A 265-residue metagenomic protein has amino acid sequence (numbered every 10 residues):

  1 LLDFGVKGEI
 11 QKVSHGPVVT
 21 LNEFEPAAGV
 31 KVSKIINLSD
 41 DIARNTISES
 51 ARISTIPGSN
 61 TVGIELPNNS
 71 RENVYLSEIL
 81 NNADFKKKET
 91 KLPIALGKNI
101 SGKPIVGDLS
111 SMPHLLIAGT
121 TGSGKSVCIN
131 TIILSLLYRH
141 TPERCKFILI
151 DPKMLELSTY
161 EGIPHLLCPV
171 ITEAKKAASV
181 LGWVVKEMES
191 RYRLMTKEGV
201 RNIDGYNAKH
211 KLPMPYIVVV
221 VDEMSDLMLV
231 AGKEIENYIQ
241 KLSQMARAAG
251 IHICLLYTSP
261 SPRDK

Functional and structural regions predicted by a protein language model:
L1-L116, C128: N-terminal "pre-motor" subdomain/linker immediately upstream of P-loop NTPase catalytic cores
G8, I56-E65, A83-V200, K211-S259 (+1 more regions): P-loop NTPase catalytic phosphate-binding loop
I203-D204: Charge-dense, low-complexity polyampholytic segments
